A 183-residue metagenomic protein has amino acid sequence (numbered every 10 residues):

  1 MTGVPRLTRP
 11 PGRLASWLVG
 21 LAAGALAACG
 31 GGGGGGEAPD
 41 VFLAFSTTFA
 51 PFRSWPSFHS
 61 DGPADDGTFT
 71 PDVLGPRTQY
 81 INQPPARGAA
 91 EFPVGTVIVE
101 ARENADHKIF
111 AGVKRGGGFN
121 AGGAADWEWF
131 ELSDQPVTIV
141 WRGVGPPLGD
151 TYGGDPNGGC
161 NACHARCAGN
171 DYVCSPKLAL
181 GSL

Functional and structural regions predicted by a protein language model:
M1-A27: Sec-dependent bacterial lipoprotein signal peptides
T2, T8, T47-T48, T68-T70 (+4 more regions): Residue-identity detector for threonine
G3-R9, E37, N82, E91: Selective for proline/serine-rich intrinsically disordered segments in cytosolic/nuclear regulatory regions
P10-A15, T70, P84-A86, R102: Serine/threonine-rich low-complexity intrinsically disordered regions
L18, A22, S60-P63, L132-D134 (+1 more regions): Intrinsically disordered, low-complexity regulatory segments enriched in acidic/serine/proline/glutamine/glycine
C29-S54, G88-L183: Sequence context surrounding c-type heme c attachment/ligation sites in exported
A38-A89: N-terminal secretory signal peptides
